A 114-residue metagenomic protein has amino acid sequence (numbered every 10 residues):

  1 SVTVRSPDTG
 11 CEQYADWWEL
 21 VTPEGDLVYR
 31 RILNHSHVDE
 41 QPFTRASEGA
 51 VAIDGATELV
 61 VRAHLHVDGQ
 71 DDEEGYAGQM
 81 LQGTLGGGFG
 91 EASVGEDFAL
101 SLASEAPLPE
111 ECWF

Functional and structural regions predicted by a protein language model:
S1-V21: Short, surface-exposed binding/anchoring microloops in extracellular/periplasmic proteins
P7, G25, H66: Residue-level marker of positions within ordered structural domains that often coincide with functionally constrained
C11-Q13, D26, D54-A56: A cross-taxa feature marking solvent-exposed loop/turn segments within ectodomains of secreted and single-pass membrane
A15-V21, H35-H37, T44-A46, Y76-M80: General N-terminal targeting signals
V21-L27: Change "in extracellular beta-sheet-rich domains … of secreted and cell-surface proteins" to "in beta-sheet-rich domains
Y29-Q70: Short, solvent-exposed, Trp/other aromatic-anchored flexible loops in extracytoplasmic proteins
Q70-F114: C-terminal partner/receptor-binding element of secreted or periplasmic proteins
